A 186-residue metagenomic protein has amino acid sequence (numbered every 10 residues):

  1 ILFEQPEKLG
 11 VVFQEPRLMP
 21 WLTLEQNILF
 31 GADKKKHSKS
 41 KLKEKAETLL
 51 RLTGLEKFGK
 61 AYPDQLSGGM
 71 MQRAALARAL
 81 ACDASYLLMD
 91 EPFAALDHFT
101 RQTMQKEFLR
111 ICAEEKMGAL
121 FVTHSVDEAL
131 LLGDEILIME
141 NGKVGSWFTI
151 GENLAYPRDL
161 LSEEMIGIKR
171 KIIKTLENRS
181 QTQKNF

Functional and structural regions predicted by a protein language model:
V12, L76: Hydrophobic anchor residue at the start of the ABC signature
E25-D33, K43, E47, K60 (+1 more regions): Short helical segment in ABC ATPase nucleotide-binding domains corresponding to the A-loop/adjacent helical element
S40-F58, R110: Conserved ABC ATPase "signature" region
Y62-L66, M70: Conserved ABC ATPase signature
A81-S85: A short, proline-enriched helix->beta-strand linker immediately N-terminal to the Walker B motif in ABC-type P-loop
L87-D90: Catalytic Walker B motif of ABC-type/P-loop ATPase nucleotide-binding domains
K116-V122: Conserved H-loop
